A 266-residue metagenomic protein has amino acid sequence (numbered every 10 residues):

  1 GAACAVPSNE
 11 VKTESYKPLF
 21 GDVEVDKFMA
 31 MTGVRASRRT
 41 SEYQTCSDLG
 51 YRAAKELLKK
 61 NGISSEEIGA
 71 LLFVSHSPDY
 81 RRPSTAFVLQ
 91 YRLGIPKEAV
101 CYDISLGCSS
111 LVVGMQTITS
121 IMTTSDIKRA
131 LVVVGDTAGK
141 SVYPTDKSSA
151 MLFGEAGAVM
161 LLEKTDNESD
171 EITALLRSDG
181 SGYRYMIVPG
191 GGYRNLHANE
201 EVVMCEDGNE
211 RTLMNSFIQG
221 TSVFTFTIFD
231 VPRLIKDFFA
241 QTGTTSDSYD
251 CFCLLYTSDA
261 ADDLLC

Functional and structural regions predicted by a protein language model:
G1-E42, D146-T225, F229, R233: Condensing-enzyme catalytic core mediating Claisen C-C bond formation in acyl metabolism
A5, V74-Y80, L106-S109, V134-K140 (+1 more regions): Acidic, glycine-rich active-site loops and adjacent beta-strand->loop/helix elements that engage anionic groups
V25-D48, H76-A130: Conserved catalytic cysteine-centered active-site region of acyl-thioester-dependent Claisen-condensing enzymes
D26, S64-A70, K97-V100, K128-A130 (+1 more regions): Short acidic capping loops at alpha-helix termini that bridge into adjacent secondary structure
A53-I68, L234-S248: Phosphate/pyrophosphate-binding loops at sites that engage ATP/ADP/AMP, CoA/4′-phosphopantetheine, polyphosphate
V74-Y80, Y249-S258: Glycine-rich phosphate-binding loops at beta-strand->alpha-helix junctions
T123-G157: Flexible, glycine-rich active-site loops centered on histidine and acidic residues that chelate a metal or position
Y256-C266: Single conserved hydrophobic/aromatic residue that forms the stacking wall/gate of nucleotide- or nucleobase-binding
